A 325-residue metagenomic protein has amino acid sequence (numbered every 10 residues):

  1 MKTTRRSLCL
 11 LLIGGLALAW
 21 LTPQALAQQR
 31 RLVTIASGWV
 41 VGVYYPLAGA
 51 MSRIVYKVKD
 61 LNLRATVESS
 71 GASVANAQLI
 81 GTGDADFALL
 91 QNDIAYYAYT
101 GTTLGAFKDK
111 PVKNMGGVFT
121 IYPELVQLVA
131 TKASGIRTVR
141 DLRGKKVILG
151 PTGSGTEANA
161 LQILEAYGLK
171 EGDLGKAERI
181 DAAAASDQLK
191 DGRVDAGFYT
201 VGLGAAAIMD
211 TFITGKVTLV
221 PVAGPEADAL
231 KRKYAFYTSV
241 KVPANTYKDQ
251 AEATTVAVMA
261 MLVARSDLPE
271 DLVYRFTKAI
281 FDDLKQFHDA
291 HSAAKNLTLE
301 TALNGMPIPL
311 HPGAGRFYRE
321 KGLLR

Functional and structural regions predicted by a protein language model:
R5-C9: N-terminal export leaders
W20-A27: Sec/Tat signal peptide C-region and signal peptidase I cleavage site
R30, D60-N62, A72-A75, T82 (+5 more regions): Extracytoplasmic
L32-V58, L63, V67, T120 (+5 more regions): Bilobed "Venus flytrap"/periplasmic-binding protein-like clamshell domains and structurally analogous long
S52-R53, T66-K108, L128, I136 (+4 more regions): Pocket-flanking alpha-helical
N92-I94, T102-T103, K170-V263, D267-L268: Pocket-lining segment of extracytoplasmic ligand-binding domains
F107-I121, N245-T254: A structural signal for short loop-to-beta-strand junctions that line the ligand-binding cleft of periplasmic/secreted
A184, K190-G192, V201-L219, K231-A235 (+2 more regions): An extracytoplasmic/periplasmic, membrane-proximal ligand-sensing/linker region
